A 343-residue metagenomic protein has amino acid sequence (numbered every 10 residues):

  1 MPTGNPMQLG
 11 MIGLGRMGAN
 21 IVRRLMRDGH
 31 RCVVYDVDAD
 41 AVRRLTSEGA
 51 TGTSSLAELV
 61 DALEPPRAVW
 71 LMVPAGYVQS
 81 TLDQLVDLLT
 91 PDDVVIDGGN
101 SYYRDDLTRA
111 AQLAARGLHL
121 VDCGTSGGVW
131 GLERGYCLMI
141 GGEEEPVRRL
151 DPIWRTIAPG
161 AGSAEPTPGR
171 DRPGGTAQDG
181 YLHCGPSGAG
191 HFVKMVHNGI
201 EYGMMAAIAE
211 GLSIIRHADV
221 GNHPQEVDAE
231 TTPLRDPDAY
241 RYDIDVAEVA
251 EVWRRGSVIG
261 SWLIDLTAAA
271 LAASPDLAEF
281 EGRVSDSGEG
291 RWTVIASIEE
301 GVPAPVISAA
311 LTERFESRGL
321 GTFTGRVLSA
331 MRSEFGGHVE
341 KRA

Functional and structural regions predicted by a protein language model:
M1-A68, D92, V129-L132, S333: NAD(P)+-binding Rossmann beta1-loop-alpha1 motif at the extreme N-terminus of oxidoreductases
H30-V33, E133-A158, K194-Y202: Short beta-strand and adjoining strand-loop segment in the mid-core of the Rossmann-like NAD(P)-dependent dehydrogenase
C32, G52, L120-V121, A304: Hydrophobic beta-strand scaffold residues
L71-L85, Y102-D105: Beta-loop-alpha module in the N-terminal Rossmann-like domain of NAD(P)-dependent dehydrogenases, especially those
V73-A75, N100, T125, A158: Short glycine-/small-residue-rich Rossmann-like dinucleotide-binding loops
V94, G98-V147: Rossmann-fold NAD(P)-binding glycine/threonine-rich loop
M139, R149, A161-H338: Helical "substrate-binding/catalytic lid" subdomain of Rossmann-like NAD(P)-dependent dehydrogenases/reductases
